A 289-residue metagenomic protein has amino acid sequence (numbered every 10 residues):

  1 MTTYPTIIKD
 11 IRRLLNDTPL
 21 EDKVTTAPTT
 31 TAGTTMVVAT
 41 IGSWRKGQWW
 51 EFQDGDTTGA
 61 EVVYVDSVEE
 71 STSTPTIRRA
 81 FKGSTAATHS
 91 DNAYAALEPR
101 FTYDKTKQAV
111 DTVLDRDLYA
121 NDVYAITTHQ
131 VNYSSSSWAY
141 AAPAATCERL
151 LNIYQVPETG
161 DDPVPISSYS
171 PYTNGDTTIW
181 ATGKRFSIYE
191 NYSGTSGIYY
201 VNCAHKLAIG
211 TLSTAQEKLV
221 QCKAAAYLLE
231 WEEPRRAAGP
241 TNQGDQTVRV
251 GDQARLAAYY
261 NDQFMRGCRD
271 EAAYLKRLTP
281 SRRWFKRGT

Functional and structural regions predicted by a protein language model:
M1-N16, A96-D122, E158-T289: Internal mixed-charge
T2-S90, R116, A120-A145: Autoprocessing Asn-cyclization modules and mimics
I11, M36, W50, V63-V65 (+6 more regions): Hydrophobic beta-strand residues in large extracellular and virion-surface proteins
T35-M36, E51, F81, P99 (+4 more regions): Residue-level detector of functional hotspots within protein domains
G42-T57, S84-F101, R149-Y154, Y192-T211: Extended Gly/Ser/Thr-rich low-complexity repeat segments, especially those forming or decorating extracellular
A142-V164: Solvent-exposed beta-hairpin/edge-strand motifs
